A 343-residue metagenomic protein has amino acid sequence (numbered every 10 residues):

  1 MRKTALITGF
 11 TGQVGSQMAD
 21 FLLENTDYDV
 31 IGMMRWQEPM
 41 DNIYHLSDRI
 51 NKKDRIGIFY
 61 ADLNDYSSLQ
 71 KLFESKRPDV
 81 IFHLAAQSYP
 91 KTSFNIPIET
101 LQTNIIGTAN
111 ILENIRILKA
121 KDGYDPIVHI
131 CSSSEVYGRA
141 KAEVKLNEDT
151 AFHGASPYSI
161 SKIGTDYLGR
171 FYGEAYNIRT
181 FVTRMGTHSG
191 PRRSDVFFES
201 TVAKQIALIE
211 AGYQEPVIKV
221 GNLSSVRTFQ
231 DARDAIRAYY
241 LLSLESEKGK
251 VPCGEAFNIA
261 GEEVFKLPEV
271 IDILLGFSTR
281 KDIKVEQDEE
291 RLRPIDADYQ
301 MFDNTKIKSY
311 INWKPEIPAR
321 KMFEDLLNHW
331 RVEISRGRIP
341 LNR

Functional and structural regions predicted by a protein language model:
M1-H188, H329: N-terminal Rossmann-like NAD(P)+-binding domain of SDR-like oxidoreductases, especially those catalyzing
N25, I96, N114, L118 (+5 more regions): Generic structural signal for alpha-helix termini and adjacent loop/cap motifs
N64, N95, T103-I106, D149 (+8 more regions): Residue-level signal for the nucleotide or nucleotide-sugar donor/cofactor binding architecture
A142-K145, Y167-S243, E262-L267, I271-S278: NAD(P)-dependent short-chain dehydrogenase/reductase
Y213-I218, L242-I259, I283, I334-L341: Core catalytic loop region at the nicotinamide-binding pocket of NAD(P)H-dependent oxidoreductases
V217-I218, N222, G254-F257, K266-D272 (+2 more regions): C-terminal "lid/loop" region of Rossmann-like NAD(P)-dependent oxidoreductases
A232, A256, E290-K314: Conserved C-terminal active-site "lid" loop/helix of NAD(P)H-dependent oxidoreductases that clamps the redox cofactor
A235, Y239, I259, V270 (+2 more regions): Non-catalytic, hydrophobic alpha-helical segments
